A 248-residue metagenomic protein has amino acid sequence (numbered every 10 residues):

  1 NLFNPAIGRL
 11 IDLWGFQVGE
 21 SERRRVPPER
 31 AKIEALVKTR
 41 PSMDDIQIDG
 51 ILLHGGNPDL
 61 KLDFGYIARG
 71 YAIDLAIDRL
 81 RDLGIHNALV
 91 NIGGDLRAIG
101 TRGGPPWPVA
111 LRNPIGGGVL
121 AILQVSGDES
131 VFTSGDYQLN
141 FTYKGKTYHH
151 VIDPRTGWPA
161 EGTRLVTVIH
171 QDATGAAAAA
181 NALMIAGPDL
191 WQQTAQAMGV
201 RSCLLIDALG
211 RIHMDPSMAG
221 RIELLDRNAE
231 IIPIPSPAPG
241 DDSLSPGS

Functional and structural regions predicted by a protein language model:
N1-S248: Mature catalytic core of soluble alpha/beta enzymes
